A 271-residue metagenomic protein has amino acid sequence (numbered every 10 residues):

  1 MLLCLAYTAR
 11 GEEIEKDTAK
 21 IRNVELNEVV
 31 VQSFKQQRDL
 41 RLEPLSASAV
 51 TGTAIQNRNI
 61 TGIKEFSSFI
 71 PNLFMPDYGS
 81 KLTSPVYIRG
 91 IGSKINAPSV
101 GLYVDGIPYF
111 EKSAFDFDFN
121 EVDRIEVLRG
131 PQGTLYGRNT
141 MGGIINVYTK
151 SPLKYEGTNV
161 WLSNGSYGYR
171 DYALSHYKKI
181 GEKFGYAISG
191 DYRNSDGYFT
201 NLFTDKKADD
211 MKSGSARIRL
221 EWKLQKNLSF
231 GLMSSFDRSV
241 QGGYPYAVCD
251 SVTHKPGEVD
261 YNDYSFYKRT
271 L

Functional and structural regions predicted by a protein language model:
E12-A54: Short, acidic, small-residue-rich periplasmic hinge/interaction motif at the N-terminus of Gram-negative outer-membrane
E43-G62, Y87-G90, N164, W222: Short, polar/charged loop or turn motifs at beta-strand boundaries
I63-F66, P85-G90, Y103, V127 (+2 more regions): N-terminal periplasmic accessory domains that precede and gate Gram-negative outer-membrane beta-barrel machines
K64-I107: Extracytoplasmic beta-strand/coil segments of soluble accessory domains associated with Gram-negative outer-membrane
D105-P131: Short acidic/polar hinge/loop motifs at secondary-structure boundaries that mediate gating or recognition
G157-L162, N201-K206, N262-L271: Extracellular loop and loop/strand-boundary signature of outer-membrane beta-barrel proteins
N164-S195, F203-Y244: Transmembrane beta-barrel wall of Gram-negative outer-membrane proteins
S229-L271: Flexible loop and strand-edge segments within Gram-negative outer membrane beta-barrel domains
